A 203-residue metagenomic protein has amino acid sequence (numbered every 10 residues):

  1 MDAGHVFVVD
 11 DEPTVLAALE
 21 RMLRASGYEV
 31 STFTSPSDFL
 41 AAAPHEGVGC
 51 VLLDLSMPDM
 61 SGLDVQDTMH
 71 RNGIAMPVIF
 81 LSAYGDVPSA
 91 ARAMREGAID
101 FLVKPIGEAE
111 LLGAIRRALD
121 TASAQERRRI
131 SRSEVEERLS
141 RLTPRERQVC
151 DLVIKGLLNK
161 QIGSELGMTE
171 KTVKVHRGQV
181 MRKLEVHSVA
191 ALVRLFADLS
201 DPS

Functional and structural regions predicted by a protein language model:
D2-V15, L19-L23, P36, V51 (+1 more regions): Conserved acidic segment of CheY-like receiver
T34-S35, S61-D64: Acidic catalytic/metal-coordinating carboxylates
A41, L63-M76, R92: Short amphipathic alpha-helix used as the core "switch/output" element in two-component signaling
D54, S82: Active-site residues of response regulator receiver
M57: Receiver (REC) domain active-site loop signature in two-component systems and cognate sites in sensor histidine kinases
D86-P88, L102, I106-I115: C-terminal output helix
M181-S203: Basic, Lys/Arg-enriched C-terminal extension of HTH/homeodomain DNA-binding domains
